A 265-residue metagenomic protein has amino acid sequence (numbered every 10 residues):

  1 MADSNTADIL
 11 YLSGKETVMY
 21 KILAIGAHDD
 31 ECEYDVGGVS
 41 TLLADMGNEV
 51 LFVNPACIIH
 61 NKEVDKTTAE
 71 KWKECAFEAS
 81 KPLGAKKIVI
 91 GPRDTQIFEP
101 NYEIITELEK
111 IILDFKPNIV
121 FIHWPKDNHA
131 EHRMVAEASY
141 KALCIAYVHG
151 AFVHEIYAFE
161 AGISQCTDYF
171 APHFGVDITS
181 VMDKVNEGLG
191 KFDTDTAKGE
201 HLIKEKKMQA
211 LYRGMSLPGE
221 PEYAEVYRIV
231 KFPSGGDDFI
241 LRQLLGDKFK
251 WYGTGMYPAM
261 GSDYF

Functional and structural regions predicted by a protein language model:
A2-I25, V39-L42, V64, E70 (+4 more regions): Metal-dependent de-N-acetylase/amidase catalytic core
Y20-T67: ATP-dependent adenylation/pyrophosphate-handling site
F52-V53, I88-G91: Short beta-strand segments at enzyme active-site cores
C57, D94-T95: Active-site neighborhood of divalent metal-dependent phosphoester/pyrophosphate hydrolases
